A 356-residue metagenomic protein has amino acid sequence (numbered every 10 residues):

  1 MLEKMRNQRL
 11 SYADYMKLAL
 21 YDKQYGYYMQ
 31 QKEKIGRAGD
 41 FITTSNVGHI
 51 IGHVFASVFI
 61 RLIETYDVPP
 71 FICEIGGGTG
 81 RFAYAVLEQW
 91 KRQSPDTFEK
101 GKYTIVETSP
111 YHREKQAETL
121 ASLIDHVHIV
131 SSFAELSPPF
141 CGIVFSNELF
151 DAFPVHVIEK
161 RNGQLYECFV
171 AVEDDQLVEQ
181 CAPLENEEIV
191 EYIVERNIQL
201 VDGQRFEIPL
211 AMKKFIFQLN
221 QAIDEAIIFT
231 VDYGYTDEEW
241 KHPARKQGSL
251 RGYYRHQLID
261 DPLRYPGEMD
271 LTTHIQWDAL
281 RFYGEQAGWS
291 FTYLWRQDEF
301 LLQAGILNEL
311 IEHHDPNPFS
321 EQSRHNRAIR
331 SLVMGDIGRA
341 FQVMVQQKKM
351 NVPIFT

Functional and structural regions predicted by a protein language model:
M1-I75, T79-D125, V130-F140, R327-T356: Rossmann-like AdoMet
Y28, A152-V155, E239, P353-F355: Short helix/loop capping segments that flank catalytic or ligand/cofactor-binding pockets
G80, R113, F153-P154, E238: Conserved protein kinase catalytic core
P110, F150, Y235: Short, glycine/acidic-enriched loop or turn micro-motifs at the edges of active sites
S137-A152, E207-Q218: Conserved adenosine/adenylate-binding substructure
I143-V190, A244-G252: A mobile, often basic/glycine-rich helix-loop segment that functions as the active-site lid/recognition loop
Y192-T356: Long, Lys/Arg- and hydrophobic-enriched amphipathic alpha-helices
